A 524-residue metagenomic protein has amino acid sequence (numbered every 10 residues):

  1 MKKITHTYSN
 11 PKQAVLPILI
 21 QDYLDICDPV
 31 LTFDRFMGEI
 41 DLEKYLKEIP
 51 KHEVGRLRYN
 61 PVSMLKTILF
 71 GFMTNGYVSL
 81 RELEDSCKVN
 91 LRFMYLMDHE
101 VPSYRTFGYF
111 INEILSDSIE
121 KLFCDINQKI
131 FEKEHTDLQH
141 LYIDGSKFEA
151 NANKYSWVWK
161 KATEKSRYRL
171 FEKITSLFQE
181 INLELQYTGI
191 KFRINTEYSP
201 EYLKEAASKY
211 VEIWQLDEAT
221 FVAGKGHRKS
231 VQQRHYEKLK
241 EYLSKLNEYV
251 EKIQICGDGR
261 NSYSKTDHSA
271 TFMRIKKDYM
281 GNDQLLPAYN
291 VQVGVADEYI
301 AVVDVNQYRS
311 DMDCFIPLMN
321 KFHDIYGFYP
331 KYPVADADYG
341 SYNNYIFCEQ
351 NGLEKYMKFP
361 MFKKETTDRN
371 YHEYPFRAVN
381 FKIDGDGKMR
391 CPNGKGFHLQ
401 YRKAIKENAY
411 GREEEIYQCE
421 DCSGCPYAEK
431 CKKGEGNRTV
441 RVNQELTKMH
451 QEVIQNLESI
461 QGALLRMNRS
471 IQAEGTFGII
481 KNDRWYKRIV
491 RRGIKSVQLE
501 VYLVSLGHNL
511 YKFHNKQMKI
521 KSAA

Functional and structural regions predicted by a protein language model:
M1-L31: Hydrophobic alpha-helical membrane-insertion signals
M1-T5, K51-G55, Q461-L464: A ubiquitous short alpha-helical element
L19, S63-L69, T106: A general alpha-helix detector
I26-K66, F72: Basic, short loop/linker segments at the boundary and entry of helix-turn-helix/winged-helix-like folds
K51, F70-M73, F93, E113: General structural signal for alpha-helix termini and helix-helix connectors
K51-L57, F93, R491-G493: A short glycine/serine-rich beta->alpha loop
I68, G76-V89, E100-A524: Anion-binding and metal-coordination hotspots
M94-D98: Short arginine-rich
